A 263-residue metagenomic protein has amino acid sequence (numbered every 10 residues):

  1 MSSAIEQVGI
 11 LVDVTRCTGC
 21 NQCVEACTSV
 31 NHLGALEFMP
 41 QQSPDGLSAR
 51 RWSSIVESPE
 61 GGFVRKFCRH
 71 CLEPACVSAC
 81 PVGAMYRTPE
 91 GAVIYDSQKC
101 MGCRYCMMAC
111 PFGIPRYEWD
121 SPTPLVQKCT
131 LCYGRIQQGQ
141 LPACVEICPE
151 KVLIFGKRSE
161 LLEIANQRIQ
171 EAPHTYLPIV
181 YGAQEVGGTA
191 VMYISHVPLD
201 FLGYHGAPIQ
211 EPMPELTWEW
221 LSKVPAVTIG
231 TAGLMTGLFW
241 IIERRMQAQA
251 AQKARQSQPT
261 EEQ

Functional and structural regions predicted by a protein language model:
M1-Q263: Non-ligating segments of multi-cofactor redox enzymes
